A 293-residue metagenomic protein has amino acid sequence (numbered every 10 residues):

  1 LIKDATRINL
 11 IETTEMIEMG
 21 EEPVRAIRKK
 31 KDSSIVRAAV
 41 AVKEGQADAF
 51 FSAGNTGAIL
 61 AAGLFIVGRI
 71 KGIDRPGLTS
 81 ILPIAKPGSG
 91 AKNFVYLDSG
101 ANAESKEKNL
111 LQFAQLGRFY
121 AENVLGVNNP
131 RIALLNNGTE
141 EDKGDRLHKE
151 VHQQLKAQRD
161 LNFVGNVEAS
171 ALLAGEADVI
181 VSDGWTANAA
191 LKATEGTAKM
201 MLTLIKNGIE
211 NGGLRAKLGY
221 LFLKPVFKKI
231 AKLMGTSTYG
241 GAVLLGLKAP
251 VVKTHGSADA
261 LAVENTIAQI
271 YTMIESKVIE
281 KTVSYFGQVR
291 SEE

Functional and structural regions predicted by a protein language model:
L1, R7, A103-A169, D178-V179 (+1 more regions): Glycine-rich phosphate/diphosphate-binding loop of Rossmann-like nucleotide-binding domains
I2-K3, I27, K31, A41-G45 (+10 more regions): Solvent-exposed alpha-helices and their adjacent loops that cap or buttress functional pockets in soluble metabolic
K3-A47: Phosphate/nucleotide-donor binding subsite
A5-V24, N162, V167, M234 (+2 more regions): Metallocofactor- and cofactor-centric catalytic cores in central/energy metabolism, strongly enriched
E15-M16, N55-G57, N137-E140, W185-N188 (+1 more regions): Short glycine-rich anion-binding loops that position phosphate/pyrophosphate groups of nucleotides and phosphorylated
D32-G45, A49-G63, R75-T79, K106-E107 (+4 more regions): Short glycine/serine/threonine-rich phosphate/pyrophosphate-binding segments that cradle anionic phosphate groups
V67-K92, Y96, E176-I180, G184-E292: Glycine-rich phosphate/nucleotide-binding loop
